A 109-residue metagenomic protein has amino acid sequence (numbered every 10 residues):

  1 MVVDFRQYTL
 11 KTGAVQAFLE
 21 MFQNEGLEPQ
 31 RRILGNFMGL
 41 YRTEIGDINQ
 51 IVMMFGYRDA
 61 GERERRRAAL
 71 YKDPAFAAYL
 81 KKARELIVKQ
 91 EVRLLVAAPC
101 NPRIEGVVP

Functional and structural regions predicted by a protein language model:
V2-R6, F18, Q30, Q50-M54: Short, structured motif recognition centered on aromatic/hydrophobic residues
A14-G39: Short amphipathic alpha-helical segments
Q16-F18, D59-Y71: Short amphipathic alpha-helices within nucleic acid-binding modules
F22, R67, L80: Short, flexible helix/strand-to-coil boundary loops that buttress conserved ligand/catalytic motifs in alpha/beta
P29, P74-A77: A common structural junction motif
N36-V52, A77-P109: Glycine-rich beta-strand-turn "strand-cap" elements at beta-sheet edges
Y57-A60, A98: Short loop segments at secondary-structure junctions
